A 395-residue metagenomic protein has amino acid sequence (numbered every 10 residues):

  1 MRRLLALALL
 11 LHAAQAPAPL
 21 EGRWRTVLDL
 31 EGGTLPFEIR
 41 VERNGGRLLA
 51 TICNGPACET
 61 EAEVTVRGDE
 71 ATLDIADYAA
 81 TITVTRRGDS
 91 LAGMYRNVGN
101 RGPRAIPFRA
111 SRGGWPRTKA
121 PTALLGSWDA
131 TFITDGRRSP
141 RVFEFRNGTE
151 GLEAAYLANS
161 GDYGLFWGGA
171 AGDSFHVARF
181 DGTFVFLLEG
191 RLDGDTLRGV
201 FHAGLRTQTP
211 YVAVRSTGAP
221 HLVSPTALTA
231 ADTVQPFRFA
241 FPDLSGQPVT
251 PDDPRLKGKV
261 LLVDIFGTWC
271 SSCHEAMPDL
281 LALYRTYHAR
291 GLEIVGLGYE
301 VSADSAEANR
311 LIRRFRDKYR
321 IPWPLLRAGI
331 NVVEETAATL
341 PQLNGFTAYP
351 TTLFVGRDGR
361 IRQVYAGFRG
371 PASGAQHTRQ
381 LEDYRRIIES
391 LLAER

Functional and structural regions predicted by a protein language model:
L7-P19: Bacterial Sec-dependent signal peptides at the C-terminal "C-region" and cleavage site
A18-R87, T118-L192: Central antiparallel beta-sheet cores of small beta-barrel/beta-sandwich binding domains
H202-P242, P254-K257: N-proximal helix/coil linker or "cap" segments that precede and/or mark the start of modular domains
F239-L261, Y284-Y287: A short beta-strand-turn-helix
K259-L261, F266-W269, A276, V301 (+1 more regions): Short pre-active-site segment immediately N-terminal to redox-active cysteine/selenocysteine motifs in thiol-based
E275-R320, V332-A337: Structural microenvironment flanking redox-active thiols in thiol-disulfide oxidoreductases
I312-T351, R357: Short, internal strand/loop/helix patches that form the active-site neighborhood or redox-interaction surface
A348-R395: Thiol-/selenol-based redox modules, centered on thioredoxin-like and closely related oxidoreductase domains
